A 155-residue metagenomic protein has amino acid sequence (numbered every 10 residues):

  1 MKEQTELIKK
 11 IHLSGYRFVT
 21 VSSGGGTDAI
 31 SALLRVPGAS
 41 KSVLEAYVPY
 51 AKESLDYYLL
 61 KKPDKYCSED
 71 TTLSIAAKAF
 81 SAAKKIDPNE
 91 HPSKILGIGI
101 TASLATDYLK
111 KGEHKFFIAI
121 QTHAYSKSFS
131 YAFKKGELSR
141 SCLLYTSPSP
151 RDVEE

Functional and structural regions predicted by a protein language model:
M1-V19: SAM-dependent methyltransferases
S14-G15, P37, L73-A76: Conserved active-site segments centered on acidic
F18-S68: Glycine-rich, small/polar surface segments that engage phosphate groups of diverse ligands
K61-H91: A charged amphipathic helix-loop-strand protein-protein interaction module that recurs in cytosolic assemblies
H91-T101, T106: Extended, Lys/Arg-enriched charged tracts that mediate electrostatic binding to polyanionic substrates
E113-S147: C-terminal binding/interaction regions
Y145-E155: Single conserved hydrophobic/aromatic residue that forms the stacking wall/gate of nucleotide- or nucleobase-binding
